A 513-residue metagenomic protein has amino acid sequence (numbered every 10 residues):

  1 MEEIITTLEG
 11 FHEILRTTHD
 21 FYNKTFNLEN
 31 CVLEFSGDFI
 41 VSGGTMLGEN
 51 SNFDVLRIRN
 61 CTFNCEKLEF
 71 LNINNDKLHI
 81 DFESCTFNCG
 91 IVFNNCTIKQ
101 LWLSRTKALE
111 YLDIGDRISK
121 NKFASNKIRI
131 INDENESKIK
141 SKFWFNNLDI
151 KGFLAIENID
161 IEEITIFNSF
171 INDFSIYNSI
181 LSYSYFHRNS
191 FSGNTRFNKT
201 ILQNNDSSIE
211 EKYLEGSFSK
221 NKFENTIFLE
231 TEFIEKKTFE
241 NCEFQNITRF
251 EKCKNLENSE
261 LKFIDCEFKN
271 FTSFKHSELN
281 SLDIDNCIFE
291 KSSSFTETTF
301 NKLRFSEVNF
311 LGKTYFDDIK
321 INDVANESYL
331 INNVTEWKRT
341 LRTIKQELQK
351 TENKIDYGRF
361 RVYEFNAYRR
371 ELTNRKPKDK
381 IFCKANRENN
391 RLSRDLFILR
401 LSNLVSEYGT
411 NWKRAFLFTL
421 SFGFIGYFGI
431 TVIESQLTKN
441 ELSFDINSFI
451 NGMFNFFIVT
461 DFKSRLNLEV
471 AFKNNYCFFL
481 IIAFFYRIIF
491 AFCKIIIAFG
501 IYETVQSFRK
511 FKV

Functional and structural regions predicted by a protein language model:
E2-V513: Terminal module of membrane-associated proteins
